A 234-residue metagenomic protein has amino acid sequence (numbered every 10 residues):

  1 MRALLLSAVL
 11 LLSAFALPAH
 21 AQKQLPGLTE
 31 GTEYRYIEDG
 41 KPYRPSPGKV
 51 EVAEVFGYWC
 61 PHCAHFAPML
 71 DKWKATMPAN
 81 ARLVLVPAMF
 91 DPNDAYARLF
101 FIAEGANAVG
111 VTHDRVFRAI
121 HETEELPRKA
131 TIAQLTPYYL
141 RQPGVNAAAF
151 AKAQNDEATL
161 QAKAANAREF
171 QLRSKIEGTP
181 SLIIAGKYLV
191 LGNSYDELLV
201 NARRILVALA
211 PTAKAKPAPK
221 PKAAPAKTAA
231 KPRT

Functional and structural regions predicted by a protein language model:
R2-P92, R173, A210-T234: Extracytoplasmic thiol/disulfide redox context detector
L5, R141-T234: C-terminal cap of thioredoxin/glutaredoxin-like
A14, A119-T123, D156-L160: A short structural micro-motif
R44-G48, W73-P78, G110-R115, R141-V145 (+2 more regions): Short amphipathic alpha-helical segments, especially helix-boundary/capping motifs
R44-P47, C60-A64, L99, Y139-F150: A broad, low-specificity signal for short, low-complexity segments enriched in glycine/proline and polar/charged
A53, E125, L140, Y188: Short, flexible active-site loop motifs that bind/organize anionic cofactors or intermediates
Y58, A64-P137: Structural alpha/beta surface segment adjacent to cysteine/selenocysteine redox centers across thiol/disulfide enzymes
